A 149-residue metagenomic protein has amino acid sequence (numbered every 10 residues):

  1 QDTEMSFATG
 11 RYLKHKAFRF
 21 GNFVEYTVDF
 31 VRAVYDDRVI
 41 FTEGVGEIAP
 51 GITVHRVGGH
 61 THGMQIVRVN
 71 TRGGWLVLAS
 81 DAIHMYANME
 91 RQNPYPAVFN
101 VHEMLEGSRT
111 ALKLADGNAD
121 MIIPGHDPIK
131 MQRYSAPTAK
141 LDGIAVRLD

Functional and structural regions predicted by a protein language model:
Q1-R56, E103-A119: Metallo-beta-lactamase
T3-S6, G46-E47, T61-G63, H84-M85 (+1 more regions): Short, catalytically relevant binding-site loops at active-site mouths
T53-Q65: Active-site glycine- and acidic-residue-rich loops that bind and position anionic ligands or nucleotide-like cofactors
M64-D149: Cap/insert and terminal regions of metallo-dependent hydrolase folds
